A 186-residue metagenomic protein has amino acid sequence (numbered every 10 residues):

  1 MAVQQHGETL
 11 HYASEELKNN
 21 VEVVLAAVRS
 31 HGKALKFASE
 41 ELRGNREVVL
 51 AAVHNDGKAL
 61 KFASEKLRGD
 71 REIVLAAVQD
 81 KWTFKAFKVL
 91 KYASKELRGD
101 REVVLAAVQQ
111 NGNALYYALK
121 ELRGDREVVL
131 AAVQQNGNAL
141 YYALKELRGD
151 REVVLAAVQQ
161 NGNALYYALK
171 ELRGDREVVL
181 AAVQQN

Functional and structural regions predicted by a protein language model:
M1-Q79, K91-N186: Thr-biased low-complexity repeat/linker tracts and other Thr-enriched repetitive architectures
